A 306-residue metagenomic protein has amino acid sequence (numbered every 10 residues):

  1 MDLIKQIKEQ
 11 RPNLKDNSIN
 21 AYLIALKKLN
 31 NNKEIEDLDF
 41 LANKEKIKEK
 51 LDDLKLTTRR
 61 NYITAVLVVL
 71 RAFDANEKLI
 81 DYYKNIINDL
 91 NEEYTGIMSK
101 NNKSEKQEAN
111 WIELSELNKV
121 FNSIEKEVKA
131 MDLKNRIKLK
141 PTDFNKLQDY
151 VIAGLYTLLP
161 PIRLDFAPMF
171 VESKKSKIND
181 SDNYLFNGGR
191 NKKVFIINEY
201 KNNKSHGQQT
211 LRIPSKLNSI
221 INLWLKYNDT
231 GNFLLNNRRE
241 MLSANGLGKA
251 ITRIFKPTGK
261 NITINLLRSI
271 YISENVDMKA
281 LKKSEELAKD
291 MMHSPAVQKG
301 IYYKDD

Functional and structural regions predicted by a protein language model:
I4-L90, N265-S269: Non-catalytic DNA-binding core/recognition domains of DNA-processing enzymes
L14, H293-K299: Short, basic interhelical loop/turn and adjoining N-cap of the next helix at nucleic-acid- or acidic-partner-contacting
L79-N135: Flexible interdomain linker/hinge and immediately adjacent N-terminus of the catalytic tyrosine-recombinase domain
N118-L164: Basic, Lys/Arg- and aromatic-enriched nucleic-acid-binding interface segment
K146-D149, L155-I178, M278-K282, M291-M292: A short, glycine-centered helix-capping/turn motif at helix boundaries that positions DNA-contacting or catalytic
P168-S215: Conserved tyrosine-mediated DNA breakage-rejoining catalytic core shared by Y-recombinases
T210-L267, Y271, V276: Active-site/catalytic core of tyrosine-dependent DNA strand-transfer enzymes
L266-S294: C-terminal catalytic core of tyrosine-transesterase DNA break-rejoin enzymes
